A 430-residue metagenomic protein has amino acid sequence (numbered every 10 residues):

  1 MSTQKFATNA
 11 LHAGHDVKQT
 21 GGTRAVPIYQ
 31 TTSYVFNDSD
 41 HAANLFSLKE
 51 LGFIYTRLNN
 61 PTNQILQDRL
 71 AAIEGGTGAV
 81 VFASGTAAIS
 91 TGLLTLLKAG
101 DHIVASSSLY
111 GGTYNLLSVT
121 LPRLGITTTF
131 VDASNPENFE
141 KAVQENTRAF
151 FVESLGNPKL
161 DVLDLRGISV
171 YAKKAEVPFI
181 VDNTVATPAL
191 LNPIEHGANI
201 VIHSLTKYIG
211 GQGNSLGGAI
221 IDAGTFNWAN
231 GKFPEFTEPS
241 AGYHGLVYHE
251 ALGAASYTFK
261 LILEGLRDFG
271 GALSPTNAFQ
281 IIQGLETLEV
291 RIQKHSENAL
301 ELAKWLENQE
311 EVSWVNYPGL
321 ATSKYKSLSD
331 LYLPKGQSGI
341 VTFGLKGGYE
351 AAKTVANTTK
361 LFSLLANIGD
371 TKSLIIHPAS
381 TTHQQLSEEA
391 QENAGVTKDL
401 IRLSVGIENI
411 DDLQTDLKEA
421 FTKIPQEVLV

Functional and structural regions predicted by a protein language model:
M1-N60, D68-R69: N-terminal "arm"/small-domain region of PLP-dependent enzymes with the aminotransferase-like
M1-N9, E307, T422, Q426-V430: Basic/polar N-terminal segments that are highly enriched at the extreme N-terminus, encompassing both cleavable
S2, A10-Q19, A79-N308: Conserved PLP-enzyme active-site core in the AAT-like
D38-S90, G112-T120: Conserved N-terminal alpha-helix of the aminotransferase class I/II PLP-enzyme fold
E50, D101, L285, G336-I340 (+1 more regions): Short, solvent-exposed beta-strand edge segments and adjacent coil->beta transition regions
S118, T127, E145, N357 (+1 more regions): PLP-dependent enzyme catalytic core of the Aspartate aminotransferase-like
I221, T342-G344, S404-G406: Short hydrophobic/aromatic beta-strand micro-patches that form the beta-sheet surface supporting nucleotide- or nucleic
F269-A272, N277-A278, Q283, T287 (+4 more regions): Conserved small-domain helix->loop->beta segment predominantly found in fold-type I
